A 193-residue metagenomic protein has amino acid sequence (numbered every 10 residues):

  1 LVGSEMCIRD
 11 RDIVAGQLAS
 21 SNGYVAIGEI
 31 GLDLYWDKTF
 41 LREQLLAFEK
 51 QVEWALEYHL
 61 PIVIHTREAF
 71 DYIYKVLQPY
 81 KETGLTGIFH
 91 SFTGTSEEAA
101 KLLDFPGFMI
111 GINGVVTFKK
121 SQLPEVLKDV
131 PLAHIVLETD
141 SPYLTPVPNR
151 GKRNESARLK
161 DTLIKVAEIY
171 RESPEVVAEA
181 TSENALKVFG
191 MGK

Functional and structural regions predicted by a protein language model:
L1-I8: Short, small-residue-biased leader/transition segments that mark boundaries at the very start of proteins
S4, T93, G114-F118, S141-P142: Short, acidic/turn-prone active-site loops that include or flank metal/cofactor- and phosphate-binding residues
R9-F105, T117, E125-V126, V130 (+3 more regions): Divalent metal-binding pocket/active-site signature
G107-I112: Short, basic, glycine/proline-bearing loop/turn elements
S121: Conserved catalytic/ligand-binding micro-motifs in nucleotide and anionic cofactor chemistry
V130-T139: Conserved short secondary-structure transition element at the edge of the structured enzyme core that lines
L144-P146: Active-site oxyanion/phosphate-handling segment shared across diverse enzymes
L159-K193: Mid-to-C-terminal alpha-helical segments outside catalytic/metal-binding sites
